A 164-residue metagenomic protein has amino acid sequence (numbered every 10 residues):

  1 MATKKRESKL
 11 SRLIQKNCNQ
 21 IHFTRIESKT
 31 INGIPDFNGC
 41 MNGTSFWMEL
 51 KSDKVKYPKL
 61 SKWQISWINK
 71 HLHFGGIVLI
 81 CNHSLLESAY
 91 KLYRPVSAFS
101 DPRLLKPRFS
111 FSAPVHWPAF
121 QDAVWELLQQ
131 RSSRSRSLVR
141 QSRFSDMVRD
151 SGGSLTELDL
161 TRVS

Functional and structural regions predicted by a protein language model:
M1-S28, S164: Acidic-basic catalytic patches of nuclease active cores, encompassing PD-(D/E)XK and other metal-cofactor nuclease
K16-N42, L138: Active-site metal-binding core of divalent-cation-utilizing nuclease and nuclease-like domains
F37-G39, S45-K54: Conserved catalytic cores of phosphodiester-cleaving nucleases, focusing on short active-site segments
K54-I65: Active-site-adjacent loop/helix micro-motif of nuclease/hydrolase catalytic cores
P58, A98-D101: Sequence/structural signature of beta-propeller domains
L72-S97: Nucleic-acid nuclease catalytic cores
F109-V148, G152-S164: Charged phosphate-binding loop/patch that engages nucleotide di/tri-phosphates or the phosphate backbone of nucleic
